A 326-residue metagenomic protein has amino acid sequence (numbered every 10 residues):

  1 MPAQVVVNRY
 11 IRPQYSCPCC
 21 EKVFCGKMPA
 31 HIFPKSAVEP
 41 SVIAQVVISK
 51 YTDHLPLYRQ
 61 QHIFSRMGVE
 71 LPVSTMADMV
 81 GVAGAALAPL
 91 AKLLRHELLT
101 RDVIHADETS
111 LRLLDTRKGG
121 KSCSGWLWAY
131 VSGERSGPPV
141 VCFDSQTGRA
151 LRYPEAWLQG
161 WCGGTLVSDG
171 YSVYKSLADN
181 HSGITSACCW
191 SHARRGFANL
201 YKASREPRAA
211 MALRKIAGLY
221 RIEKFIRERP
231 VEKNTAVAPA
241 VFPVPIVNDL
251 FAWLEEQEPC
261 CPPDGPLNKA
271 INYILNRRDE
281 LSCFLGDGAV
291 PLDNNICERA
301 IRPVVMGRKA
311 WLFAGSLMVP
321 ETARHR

Functional and structural regions predicted by a protein language model:
M1-V5, V42: Short Cys/His-rich Zn2+-coordinating modules
R9-R326: Catalytic center-proximal scaffold of phosphoryl-transfer enzymes
